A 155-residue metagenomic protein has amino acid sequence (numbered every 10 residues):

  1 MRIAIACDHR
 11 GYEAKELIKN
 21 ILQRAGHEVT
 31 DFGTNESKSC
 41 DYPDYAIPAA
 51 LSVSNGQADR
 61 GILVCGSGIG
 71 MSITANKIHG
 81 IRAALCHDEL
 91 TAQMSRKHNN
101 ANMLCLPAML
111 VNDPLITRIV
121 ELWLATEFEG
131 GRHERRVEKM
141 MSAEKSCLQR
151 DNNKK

Functional and structural regions predicted by a protein language model:
R2, E13, T30-F32: Helix-termini ("caps") and immediately adjacent flexible loops/tails, especially at membrane-solvent interfaces
A4-A6, R10-E13, E89-K155: C-terminal binding/interaction regions
E13-A14, C40, G70, P114: Residues that form or flank phosphate/diphosphate-binding pockets in enzymes that use nucleotide phosphates
E13-R24: Short, solvent-exposed amphipathic alpha-helices that sit in or adjacent to ligand/effector-binding or catalytic
A25, I78-H79, N99: Short, structured coil segments at secondary-structure junctions
E28-S39: A short beta-strand-loop structural module common to alpha/beta enzyme folds
Y45-L85: Helix-adjacent hinge/juxtasegments
